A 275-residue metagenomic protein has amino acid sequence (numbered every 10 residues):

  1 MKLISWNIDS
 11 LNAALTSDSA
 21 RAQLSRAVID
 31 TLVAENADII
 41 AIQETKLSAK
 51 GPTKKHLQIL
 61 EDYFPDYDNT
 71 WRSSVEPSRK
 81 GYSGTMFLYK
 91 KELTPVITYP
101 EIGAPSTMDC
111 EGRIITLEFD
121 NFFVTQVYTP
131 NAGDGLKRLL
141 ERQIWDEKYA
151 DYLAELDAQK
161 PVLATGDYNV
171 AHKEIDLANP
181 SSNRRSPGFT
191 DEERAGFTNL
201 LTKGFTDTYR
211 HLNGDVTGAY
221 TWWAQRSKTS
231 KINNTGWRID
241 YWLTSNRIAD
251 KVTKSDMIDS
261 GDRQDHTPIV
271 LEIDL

Functional and structural regions predicted by a protein language model:
M1-E61, W71, P77-Y82: N-terminal, active-site-proximal structural segment of metallo-dependent hydrolase catalytic domains
W6-N7, T31-P52, V124, Y152-E174 (+4 more regions): Active-site beta-strand/loop signature of hydrolases that rely on acidic residues for catalysis
L15, E101-T107, T129-D146, S181-S186: Surface-exposed cleft-lining segments at the edges of enzyme active sites
Q43-L47, S73-S74, P100-A104, D207-T217 (+1 more regions): Acidic carboxylate-rich catalytic motifs and surrounding loops in phosphoryl-/glycosyl-chemistry enzymes
K46-A132: Structured beta-strand-rich core segments of catalytic domains in phosphoester-bond hydrolases
E61-D62, E147-T235, I239: Metal-dependent phosphoesterases centered on the DNase I-like endonuclease/exonuclease/phosphatase
R79-I97, S227-D250: Conserved beta strand-loop-helix elements of the APE1-like EEP
Y89-K91, L117-D120, S245-N246, Q264 (+1 more regions): Active-site beta-strand termini and strand-to-loop segments that position acidic
